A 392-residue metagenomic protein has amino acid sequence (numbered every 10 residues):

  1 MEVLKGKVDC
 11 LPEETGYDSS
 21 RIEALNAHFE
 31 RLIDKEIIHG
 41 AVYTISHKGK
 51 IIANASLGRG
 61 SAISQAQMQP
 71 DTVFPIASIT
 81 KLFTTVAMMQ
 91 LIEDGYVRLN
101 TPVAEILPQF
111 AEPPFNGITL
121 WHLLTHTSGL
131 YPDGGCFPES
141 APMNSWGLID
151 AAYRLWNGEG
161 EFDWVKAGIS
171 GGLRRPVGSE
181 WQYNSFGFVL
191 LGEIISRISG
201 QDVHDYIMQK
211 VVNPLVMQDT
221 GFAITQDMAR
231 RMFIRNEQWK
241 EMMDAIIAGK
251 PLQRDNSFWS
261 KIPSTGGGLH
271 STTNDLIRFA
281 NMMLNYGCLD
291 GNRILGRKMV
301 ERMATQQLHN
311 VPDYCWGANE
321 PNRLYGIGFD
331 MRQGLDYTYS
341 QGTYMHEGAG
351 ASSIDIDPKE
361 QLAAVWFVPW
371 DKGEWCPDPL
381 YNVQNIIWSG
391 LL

Functional and structural regions predicted by a protein language model:
E2-K5, P114-T338: Short, surface-exposed loop or secondary-structure junction motifs that flank catalytic or metal-binding residues
V3-G6, L11-I76, R98, K166 (+2 more regions): Short, conserved catalytic-motif segment at the N-terminal edge
D18, K81, T272: Short, conserved phosphate/pyrophosphate- and ester-handling motifs at nucleotide-, phospho-/glycolipid
R31-T44, I63-L123, R175-F186, S264-G267: Short active-site loop at a secondary-structure junction that contains or immediately precedes the catalytic residue(s)
H39-A41, I52, D202, G350-S353: Short loop/turn microsegments at loop-to-beta-strand junctions
I52-A53, I354-D355, Q361-W370: Short, well-ordered beta-strand elements
E139, S353-I354: Non-globular disordered terminal and juxtamembrane segments underlying protein topogenesis/assembly
D371-L392: Generic C-terminus detector
